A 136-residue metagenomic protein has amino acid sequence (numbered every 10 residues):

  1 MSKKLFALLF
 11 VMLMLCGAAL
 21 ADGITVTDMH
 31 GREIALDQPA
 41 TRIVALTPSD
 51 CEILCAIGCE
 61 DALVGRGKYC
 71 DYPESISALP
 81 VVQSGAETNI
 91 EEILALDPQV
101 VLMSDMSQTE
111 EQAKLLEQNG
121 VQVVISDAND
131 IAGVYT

Functional and structural regions predicted by a protein language model:
K4-L8, V101-S104, Q118: Solvent-exposed, charged interface segments at domain starts and junctions
K4-V11, C16-C51: Bacterial Sec-exported substrate-binding components of ABC uptake systems
A7, L36, A56, E74-S75 (+1 more regions): Generic structural signal for beta-strand residues in well-ordered domains
D22-V26, R32-L36, R42, Q99-V101 (+1 more regions): Extracytoplasmic substrate-binding proteins
T41-S107, Q112: A short, structured surface patch at a secondary-structure boundary
